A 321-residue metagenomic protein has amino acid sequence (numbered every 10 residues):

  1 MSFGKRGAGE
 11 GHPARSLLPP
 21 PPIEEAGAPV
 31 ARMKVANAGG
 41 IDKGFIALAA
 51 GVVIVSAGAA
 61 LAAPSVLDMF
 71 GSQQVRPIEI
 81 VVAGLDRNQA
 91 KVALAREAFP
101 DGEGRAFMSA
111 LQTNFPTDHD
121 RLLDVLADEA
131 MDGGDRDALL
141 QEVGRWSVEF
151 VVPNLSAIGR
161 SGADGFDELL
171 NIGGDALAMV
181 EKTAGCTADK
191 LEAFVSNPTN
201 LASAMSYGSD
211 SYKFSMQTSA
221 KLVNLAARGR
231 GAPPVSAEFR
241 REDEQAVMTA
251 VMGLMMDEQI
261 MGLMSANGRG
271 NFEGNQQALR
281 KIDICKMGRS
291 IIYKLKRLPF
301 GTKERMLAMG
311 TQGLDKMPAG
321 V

Functional and structural regions predicted by a protein language model:
M1-E25: N-terminal targeting leaders characterized by basic, low-complexity, disordered sequences that direct proteins
E24-G40: Juxtamembrane low-complexity tails/linkers enriched in Ser/Thr-Pro and polybasic
A36, E79-A83, A308: Intrinsically disordered, low-complexity segments enriched in small/polar and acidic residues
G44-P64: Hydrophobic membrane-insertion alpha-helices, especially the h-region of bacterial N-terminal signal peptides
P64-F194: N-terminal Sec/ER secretory leader and immediately downstream segment of secreted/extracellular precursors
M69-F70, M255-V321: A cross-kingdom marker for long, charged
M131-R136, P233-V235, F300: Charged, low-complexity interaction regions
G174-N271: Extended amphipathic alpha-helical interaction segments
